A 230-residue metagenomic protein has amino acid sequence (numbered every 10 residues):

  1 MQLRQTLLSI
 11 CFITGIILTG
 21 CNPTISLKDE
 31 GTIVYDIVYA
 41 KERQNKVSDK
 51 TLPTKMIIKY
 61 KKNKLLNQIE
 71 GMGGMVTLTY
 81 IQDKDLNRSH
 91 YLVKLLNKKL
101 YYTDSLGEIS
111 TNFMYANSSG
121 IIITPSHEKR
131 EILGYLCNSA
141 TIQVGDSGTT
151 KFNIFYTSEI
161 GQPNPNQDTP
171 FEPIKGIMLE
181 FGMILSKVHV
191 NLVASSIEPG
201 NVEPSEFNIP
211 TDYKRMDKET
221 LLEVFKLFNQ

Functional and structural regions predicted by a protein language model:
M1-I10: Bacterial N-terminal signal peptides that target proteins for export
I13-T14: Repetitive helical segments and hydrophobic/amphipathic motifs
L18-G20: C-terminal motif of bacterial Sec signal peptides marking the signal peptidase cleavage site
N22-Q230: Extended soluble regions of mature proteins
